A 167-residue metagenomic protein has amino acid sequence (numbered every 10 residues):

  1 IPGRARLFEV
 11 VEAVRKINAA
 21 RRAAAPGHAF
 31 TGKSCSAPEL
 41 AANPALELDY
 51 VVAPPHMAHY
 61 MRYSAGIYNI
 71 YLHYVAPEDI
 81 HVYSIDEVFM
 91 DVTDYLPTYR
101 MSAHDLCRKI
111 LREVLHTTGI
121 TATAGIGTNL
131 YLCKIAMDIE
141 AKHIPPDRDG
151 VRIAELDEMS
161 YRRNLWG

Functional and structural regions predicted by a protein language model:
I1-G167: Gly/Gly-Pro- and Ser/Thr-rich, intrinsically disordered tail segments characteristic of DNA damage-repair and tolerance
